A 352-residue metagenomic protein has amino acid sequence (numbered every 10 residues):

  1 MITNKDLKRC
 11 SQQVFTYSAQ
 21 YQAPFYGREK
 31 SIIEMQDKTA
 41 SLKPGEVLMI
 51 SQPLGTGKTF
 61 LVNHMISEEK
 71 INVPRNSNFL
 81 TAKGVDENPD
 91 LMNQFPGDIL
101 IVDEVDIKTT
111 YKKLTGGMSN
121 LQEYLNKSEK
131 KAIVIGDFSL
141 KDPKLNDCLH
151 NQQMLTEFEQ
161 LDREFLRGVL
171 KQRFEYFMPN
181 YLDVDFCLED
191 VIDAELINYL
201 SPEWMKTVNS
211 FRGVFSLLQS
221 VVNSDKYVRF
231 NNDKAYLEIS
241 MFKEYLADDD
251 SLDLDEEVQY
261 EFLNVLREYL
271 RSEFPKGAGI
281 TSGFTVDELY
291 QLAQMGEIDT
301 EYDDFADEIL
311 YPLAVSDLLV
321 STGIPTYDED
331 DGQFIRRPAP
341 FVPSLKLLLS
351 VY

Functional and structural regions predicted by a protein language model:
M1-G45: A short, basic N-terminal segment
P44-N63: Walker A/P-loop nucleotide-binding motif
M92-L149: Conserved Walker B catalytic segment
T156-I197: Conserved small helical "lid"/interfacial subdomain of P-loop NTPases
W204-V222: The conserved phosphate-sensing helix
L218-G296: Winged-helix-like regulatory helical subdomains adjacent to P-loop NTPase cores
I298-S316: Short amphipathic alpha-helical interaction segments
F334-Y352: Short, amphipathic alpha-helical interaction segments positioned at domain boundaries
